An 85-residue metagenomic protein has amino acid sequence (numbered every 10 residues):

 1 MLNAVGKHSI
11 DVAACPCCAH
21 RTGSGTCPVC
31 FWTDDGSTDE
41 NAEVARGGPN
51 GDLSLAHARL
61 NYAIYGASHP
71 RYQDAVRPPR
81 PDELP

Functional and structural regions predicted by a protein language model:
M1-V5, V44-P85: Short, intrinsically disordered terminal segments enriched in charged and Pro/Gly residues
K7, A19: Residue-level marker of regulatory loop/turn positions in helix-turn-helix DNA-binding domains and in histidine
V12, S24: Residues immediately within or flanking Cys/His clusters that coordinate Zn2+ in small zinc-binding modules
C15-C18, C27-C30: Short cysteine-rich clusters marking metal-coordination/redox-active sites
C27, D39-A42, D74: Short linear functional motifs in flexible/disordered or boundary regions
W32-E40: Short Cys/His-rich micro-motifs in 6-15 aa windows
